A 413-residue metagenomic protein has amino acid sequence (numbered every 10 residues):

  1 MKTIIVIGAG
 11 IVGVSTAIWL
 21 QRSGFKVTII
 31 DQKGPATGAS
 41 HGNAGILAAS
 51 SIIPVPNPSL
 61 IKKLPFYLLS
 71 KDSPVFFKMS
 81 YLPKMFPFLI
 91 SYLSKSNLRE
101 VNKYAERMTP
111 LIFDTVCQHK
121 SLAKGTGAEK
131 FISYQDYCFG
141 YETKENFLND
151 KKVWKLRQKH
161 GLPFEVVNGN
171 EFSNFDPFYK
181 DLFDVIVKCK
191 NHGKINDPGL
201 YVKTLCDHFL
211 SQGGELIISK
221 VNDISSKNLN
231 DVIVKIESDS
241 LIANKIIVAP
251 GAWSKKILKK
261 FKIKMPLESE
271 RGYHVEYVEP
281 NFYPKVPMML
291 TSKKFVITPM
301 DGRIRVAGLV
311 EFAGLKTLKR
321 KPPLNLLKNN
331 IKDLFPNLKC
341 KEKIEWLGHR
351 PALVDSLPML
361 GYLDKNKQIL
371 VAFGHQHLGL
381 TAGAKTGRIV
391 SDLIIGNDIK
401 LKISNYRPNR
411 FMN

Functional and structural regions predicted by a protein language model:
M1-G10: Beta1/beta-strand and adjacent pyrophosphate-binding region of the FAD-binding site in flavoprotein oxidoreductases
G13-V14: N-terminal Rossmann-fold NAD(P) dinucleotide-binding loop
R22-H41: Glycine-rich FAD pyrophosphate-binding loop
G45-I46, S51, V55-K95, D223-D231 (+1 more regions): Active-site substrate-recognition segment that forms the wall of the catalytic cavity or substrate channel
F86-T204: Rossmann-like flavin
Q135, G140-K144, N170-F175, S269-E270 (+4 more regions): Flavin (FAD/FMN) cofactor-binding core of flavoprotein oxidoreductases
V167-F175, I217-V232: A conserved short coil-to-beta-strand element within the FAD-binding core of flavoproteins
